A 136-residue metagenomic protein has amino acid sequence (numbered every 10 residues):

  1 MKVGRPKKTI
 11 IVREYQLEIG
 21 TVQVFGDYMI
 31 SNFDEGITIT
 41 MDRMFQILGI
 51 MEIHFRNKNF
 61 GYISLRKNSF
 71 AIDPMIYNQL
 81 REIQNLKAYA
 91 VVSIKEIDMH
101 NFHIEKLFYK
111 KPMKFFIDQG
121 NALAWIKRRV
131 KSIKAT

Functional and structural regions predicted by a protein language model:
M1-T136: Amphipathic, Lys/Arg-enriched alpha-helical "gate/interface" segment within cytosolic domains that mediates
